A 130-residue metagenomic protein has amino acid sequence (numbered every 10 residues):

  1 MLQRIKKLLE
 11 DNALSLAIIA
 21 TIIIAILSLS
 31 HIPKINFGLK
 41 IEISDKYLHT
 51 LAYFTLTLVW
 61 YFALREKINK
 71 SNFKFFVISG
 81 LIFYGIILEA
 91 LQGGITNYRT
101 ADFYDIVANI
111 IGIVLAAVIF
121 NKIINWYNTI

Functional and structural regions predicted by a protein language model:
M1-I106, I110-I130: Bulky hydrophobic segments
